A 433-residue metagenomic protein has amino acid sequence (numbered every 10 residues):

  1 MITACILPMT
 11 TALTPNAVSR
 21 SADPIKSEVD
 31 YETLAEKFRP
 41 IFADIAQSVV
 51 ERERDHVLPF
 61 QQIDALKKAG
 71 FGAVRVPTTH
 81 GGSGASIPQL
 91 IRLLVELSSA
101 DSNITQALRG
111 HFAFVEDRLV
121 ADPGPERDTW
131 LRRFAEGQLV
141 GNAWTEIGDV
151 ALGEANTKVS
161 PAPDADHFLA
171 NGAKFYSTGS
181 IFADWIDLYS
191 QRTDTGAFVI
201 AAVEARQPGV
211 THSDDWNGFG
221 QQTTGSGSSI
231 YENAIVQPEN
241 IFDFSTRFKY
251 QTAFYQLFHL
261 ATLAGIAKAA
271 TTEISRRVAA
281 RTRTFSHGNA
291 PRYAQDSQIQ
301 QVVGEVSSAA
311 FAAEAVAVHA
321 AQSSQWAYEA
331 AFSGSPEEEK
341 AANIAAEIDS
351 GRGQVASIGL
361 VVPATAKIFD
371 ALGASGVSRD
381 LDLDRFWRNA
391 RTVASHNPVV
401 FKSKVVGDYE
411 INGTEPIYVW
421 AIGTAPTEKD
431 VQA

Functional and structural regions predicted by a protein language model:
M1-R109, V431-A433: Amphipathic, small/basic residue-rich leader segments at the start of a protein or domain
R39, G265-K268, T272, G304-F311 (+3 more regions): Generic structural signal for well-ordered, non-transmembrane alpha-helical segments in soluble/cytosolic regions
F60-K68, A73-A173, T178: Glycine-rich flavin
Y176-H212: A short core secondary-structure module
G218-E314: Glycine-rich beta->alpha junctions and the first turn(s) of the following alpha-helix
A331-G351: Catalytic-core signal marking the mid-to-C-terminal active-site face
A345-G376: Charged, glycine-rich active-site and insertion segments that engage polyanionic ligands
D370-A433: Glycine-rich phosphate/cofactor-binding loops in nucleotide/flavin-utilizing enzymes
